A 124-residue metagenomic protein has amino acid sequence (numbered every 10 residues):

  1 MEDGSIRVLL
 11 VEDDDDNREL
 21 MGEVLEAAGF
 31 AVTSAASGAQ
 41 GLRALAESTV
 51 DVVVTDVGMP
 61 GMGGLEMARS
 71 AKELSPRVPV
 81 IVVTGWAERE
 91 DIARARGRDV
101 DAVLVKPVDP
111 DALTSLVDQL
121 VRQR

Functional and structural regions predicted by a protein language model:
E12: Conserved acidic carboxylate
E19-A27: Charged docking surfaces used in two-component/phosphorelay signaling
S34-V52: Acidic, metal-coordinating helix/loop segments flanking the phosphotransfer/catalytic sites of two-component signaling
S37-Q40, G63-M67: Acidic catalytic/metal-coordinating carboxylates
M59: Receiver (REC) domain active-site loop signature in two-component systems and cognate sites in sensor histidine kinases
E66, A87-L104, S115: Alpha4 helix (beta4-alpha4-beta5 surface) of REC/receiver domains from two-component response regulators
V108-D118: C-terminal output helix
